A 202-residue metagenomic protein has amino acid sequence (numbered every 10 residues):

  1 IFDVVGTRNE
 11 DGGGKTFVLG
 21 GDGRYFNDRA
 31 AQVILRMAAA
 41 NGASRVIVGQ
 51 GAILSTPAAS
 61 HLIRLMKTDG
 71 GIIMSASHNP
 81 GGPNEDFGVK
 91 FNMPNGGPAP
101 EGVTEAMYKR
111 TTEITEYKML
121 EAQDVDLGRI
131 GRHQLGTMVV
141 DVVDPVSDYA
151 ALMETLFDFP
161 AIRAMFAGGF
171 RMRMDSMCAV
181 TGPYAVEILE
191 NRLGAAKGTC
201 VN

Functional and structural regions predicted by a protein language model:
I1, A30, I34, A38 (+1 more regions): Hydrophobic residues within alpha-helices that form the first helical element adjacent to the glycine-rich loop
I1-F2, F26-N27, S55, D141-L152: Phosphate/oxyanion-binding active-site loops and adjacent basic polyanion-contact surfaces
I1-R8, L62, H78, T155-P160: A generic secondary-structure signal
R8, P83-N202: Gly/Ser/Thr-enriched, mixed-charge loops and adjacent short helices that form phosphate/oxyanion-binding elements
R8-P98: Ferredoxin-reductase
